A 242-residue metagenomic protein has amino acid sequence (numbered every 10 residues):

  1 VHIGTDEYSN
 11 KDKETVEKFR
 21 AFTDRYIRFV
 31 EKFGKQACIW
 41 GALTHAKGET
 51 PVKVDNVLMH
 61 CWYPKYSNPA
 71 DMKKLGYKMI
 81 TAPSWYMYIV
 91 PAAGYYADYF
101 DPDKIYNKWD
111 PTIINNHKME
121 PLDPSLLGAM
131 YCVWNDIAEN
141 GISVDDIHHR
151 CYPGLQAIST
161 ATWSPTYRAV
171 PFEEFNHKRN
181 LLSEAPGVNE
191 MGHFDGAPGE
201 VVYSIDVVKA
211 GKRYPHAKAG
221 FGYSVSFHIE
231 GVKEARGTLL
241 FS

Functional and structural regions predicted by a protein language model:
V1-L58, W62-Y77: Active-site neighborhood of glycoside hydrolase catalytic domains
A42, T50-V57, P64-I205: Flexible, acidic glycine-rich loops studded with aromatic residues
K47-T50, T166, G211-A217: Intrinsically disordered, low-complexity coil segments
G199-S242: Extracellular glycan-recognition modules
